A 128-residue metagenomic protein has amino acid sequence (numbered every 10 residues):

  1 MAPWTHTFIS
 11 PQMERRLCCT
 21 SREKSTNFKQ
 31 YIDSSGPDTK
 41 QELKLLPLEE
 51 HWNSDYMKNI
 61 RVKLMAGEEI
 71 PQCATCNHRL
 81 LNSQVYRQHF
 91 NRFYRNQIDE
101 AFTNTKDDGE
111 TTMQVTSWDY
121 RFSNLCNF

Functional and structural regions predicted by a protein language model:
M1-R95, D99, T111-V115, D119: Accessory C-terminal segments flanking Radical SAM cores
F102-T103: Cys/His-rich zinc-coordinating modules
R121-F128: Cysteine-centered iron-sulfur cluster-binding motifs in ferredoxin-type domains/subunits of redox enzymes
